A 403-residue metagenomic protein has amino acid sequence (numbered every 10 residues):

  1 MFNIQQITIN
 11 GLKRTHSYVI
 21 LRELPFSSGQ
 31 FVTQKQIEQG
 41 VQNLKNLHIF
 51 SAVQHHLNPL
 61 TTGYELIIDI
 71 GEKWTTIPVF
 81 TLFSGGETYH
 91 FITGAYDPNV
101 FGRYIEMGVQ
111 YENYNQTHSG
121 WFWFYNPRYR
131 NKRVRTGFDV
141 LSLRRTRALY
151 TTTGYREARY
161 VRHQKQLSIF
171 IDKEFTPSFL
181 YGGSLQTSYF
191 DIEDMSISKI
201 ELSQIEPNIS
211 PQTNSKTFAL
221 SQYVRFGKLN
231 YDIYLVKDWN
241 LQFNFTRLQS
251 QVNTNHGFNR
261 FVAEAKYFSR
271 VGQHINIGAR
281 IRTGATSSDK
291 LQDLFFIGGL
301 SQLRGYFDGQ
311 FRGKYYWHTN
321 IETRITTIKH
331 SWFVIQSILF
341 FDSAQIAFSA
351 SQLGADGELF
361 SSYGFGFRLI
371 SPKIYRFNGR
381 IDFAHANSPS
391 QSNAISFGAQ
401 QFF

Functional and structural regions predicted by a protein language model:
M1-F2, S196: Cleaved targeting-peptide boundary
N3-G137, P211-V236, I328-K329, I346-A350 (+2 more regions): Outer-membrane beta-barrel initiation region
L12, T75-I77, V100-G102, Y114-H118 (+9 more regions): Sequence/structural signature of outer-membrane beta-barrel proteins
L24, W239-F403: C-terminal transmembrane beta-barrel domains of outer membrane proteins
F31-Q34, V161, N255: Ordered, soluble secondary-structure elements with a strong preference for glycine-centered loop motifs and nearby
G71-S221, I297, S301, G309-W317 (+1 more regions): Gram-negative/organellar outer-membrane beta-barrel architecture
E174-S178, F226-L235, Y267-H274: Secondary-structure boundary elements
S184, L235-W239: Short coil/turn segments at secondary-structure boundaries
